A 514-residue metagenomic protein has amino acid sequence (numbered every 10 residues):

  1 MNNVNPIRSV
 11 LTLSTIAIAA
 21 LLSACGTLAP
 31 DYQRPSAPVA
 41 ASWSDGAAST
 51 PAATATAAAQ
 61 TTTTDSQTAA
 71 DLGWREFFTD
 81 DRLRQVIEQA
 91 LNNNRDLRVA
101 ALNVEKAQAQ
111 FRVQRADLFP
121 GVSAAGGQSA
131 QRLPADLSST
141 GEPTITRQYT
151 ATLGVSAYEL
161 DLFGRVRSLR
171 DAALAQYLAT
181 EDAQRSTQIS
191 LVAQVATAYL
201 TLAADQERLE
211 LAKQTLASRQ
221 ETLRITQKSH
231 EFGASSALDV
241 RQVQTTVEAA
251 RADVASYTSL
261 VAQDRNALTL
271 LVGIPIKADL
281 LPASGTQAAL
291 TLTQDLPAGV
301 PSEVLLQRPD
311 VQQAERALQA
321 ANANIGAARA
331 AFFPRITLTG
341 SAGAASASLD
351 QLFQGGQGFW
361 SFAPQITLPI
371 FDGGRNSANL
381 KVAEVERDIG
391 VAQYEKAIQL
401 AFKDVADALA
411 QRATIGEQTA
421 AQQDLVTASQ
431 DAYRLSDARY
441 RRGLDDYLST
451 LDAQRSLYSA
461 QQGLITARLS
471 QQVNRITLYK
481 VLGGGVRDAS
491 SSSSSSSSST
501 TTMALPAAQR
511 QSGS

Functional and structural regions predicted by a protein language model:
N2-N92, L174, T258-L306, Q312 (+3 more regions): Terminal intrinsically disordered/low-complexity segments used for targeting and assembly
N3, V166, D182-V300, Q411 (+3 more regions): Periplasmic alpha-helical coiled-coil/stalk elements that build and connect Gram-negative outer-membrane
G26-Q194, I336-G340, I370-L380: Short flexible linkers and secondary-structure junctions
R98-V99, R115, L160-Q188, L238 (+6 more regions): Sec/SRP-type N-terminal targeting helices
S129-L133, D264, G343-A347: Structural signature of outer-membrane beta-barrel domains
P143-R147, G356-G358, S459: Short sequence motifs at beta-strands and strand-loop junctions characteristic of Gram-negative outer-membrane
Y149-S156, A198, V300, W360-I366: Hydrophobic, lipid-facing positions within transmembrane beta-strands of outer-membrane proteins
H230-A234, Y440-L444, V481-G485: A short glycine-centered flexible hinge/capping loop motif at secondary-structure junctions
